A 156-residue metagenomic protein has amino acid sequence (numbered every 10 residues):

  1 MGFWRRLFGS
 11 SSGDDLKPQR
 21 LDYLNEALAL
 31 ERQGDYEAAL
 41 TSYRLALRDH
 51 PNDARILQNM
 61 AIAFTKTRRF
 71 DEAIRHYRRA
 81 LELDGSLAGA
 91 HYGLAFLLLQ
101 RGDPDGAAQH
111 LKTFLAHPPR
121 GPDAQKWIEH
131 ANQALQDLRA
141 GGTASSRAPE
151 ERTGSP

Functional and structural regions predicted by a protein language model:
L16-N52: Alpha-helical segment of the N-proximal tetratricopeptide repeat
L47-R48, R78-E82, A116: Conserved structural position within tetratricopeptide repeats
F96-D123, E129, Q133-Q136: TPR/TPR-like (Sel1-like) alpha-helical repeat modules
